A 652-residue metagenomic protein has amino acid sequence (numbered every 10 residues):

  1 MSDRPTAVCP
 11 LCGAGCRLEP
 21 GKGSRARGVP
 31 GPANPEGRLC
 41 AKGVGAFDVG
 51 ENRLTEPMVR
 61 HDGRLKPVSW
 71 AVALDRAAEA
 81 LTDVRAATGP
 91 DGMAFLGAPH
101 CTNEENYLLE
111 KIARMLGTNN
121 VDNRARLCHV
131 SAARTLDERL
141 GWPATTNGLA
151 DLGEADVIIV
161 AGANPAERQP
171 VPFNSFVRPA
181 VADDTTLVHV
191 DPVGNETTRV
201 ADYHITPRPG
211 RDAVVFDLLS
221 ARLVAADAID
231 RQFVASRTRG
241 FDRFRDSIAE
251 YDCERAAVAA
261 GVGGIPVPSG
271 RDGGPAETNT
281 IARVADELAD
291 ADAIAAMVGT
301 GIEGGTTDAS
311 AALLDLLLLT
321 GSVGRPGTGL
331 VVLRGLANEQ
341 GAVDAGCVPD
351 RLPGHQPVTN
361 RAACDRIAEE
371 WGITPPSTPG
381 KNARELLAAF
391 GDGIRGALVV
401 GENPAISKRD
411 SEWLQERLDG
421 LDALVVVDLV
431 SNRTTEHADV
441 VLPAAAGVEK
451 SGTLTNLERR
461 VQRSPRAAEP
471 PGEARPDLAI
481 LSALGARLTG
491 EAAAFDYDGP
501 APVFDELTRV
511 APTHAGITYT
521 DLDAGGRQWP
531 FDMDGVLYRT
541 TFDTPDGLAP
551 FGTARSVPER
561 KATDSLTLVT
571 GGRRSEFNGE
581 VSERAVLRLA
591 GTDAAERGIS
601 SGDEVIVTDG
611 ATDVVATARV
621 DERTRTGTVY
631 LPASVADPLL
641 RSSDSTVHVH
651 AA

Functional and structural regions predicted by a protein language model:
M1-A225, L484, R619, P638-A652: N-terminal export/assembly segments and adjacent metallocofactor-ligating motifs of anaerobic energy-metabolism
G89-G92, A228-V234, G324-V331, A492-P500: Flexible, glycine/charged-enriched surface loops at secondary-structure junctions
Y107-V177, T185, H189-V190, R271-D272 (+4 more regions): Extended redox/cofactor-interaction regions of prokaryotic respiratory oxidoreductases
A161, V200-A201, D252-R255, M297-T300 (+1 more regions): Flexible glycine/proline-enriched surface loops and loop-helix/loop-strand junctions
D184-V188, V193-A291: Long, well-ordered, tryptophan-enriched scaffold segments
V200-P207, P443-E449, R459-P471: Short beta-alpha connecting loops at secondary-structure transitions that line or flank enzyme active sites
G420-N432, A467-G485: Phosphate/diphosphate-binding loops
P471, D477-G525, G579-R588, D593-A652: Long, contiguous, secondary-structure-rich segments that constitute the structural scaffold of globular domains
